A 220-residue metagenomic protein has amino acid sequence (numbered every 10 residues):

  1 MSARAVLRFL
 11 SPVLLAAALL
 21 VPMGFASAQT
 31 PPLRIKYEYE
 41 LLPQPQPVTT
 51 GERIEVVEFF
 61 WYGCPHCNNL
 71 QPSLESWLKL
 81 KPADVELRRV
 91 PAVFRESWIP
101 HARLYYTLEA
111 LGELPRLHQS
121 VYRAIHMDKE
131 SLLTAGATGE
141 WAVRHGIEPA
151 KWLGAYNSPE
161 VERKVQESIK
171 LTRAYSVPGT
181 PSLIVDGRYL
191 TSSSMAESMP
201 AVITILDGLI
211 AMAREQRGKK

Functional and structural regions predicted by a protein language model:
S2-I99, A211-K220: Extracytoplasmic thiol/disulfide redox context detector
A3, R144-K220: C-terminal cap of thioredoxin/glutaredoxin-like
Y62-H66, V93-S97, R123-D128, S158-V161 (+2 more regions): Solvent-exposed loop/turn segments at secondary-structure junctions within structured extracellular/periplasmic domains
Q71-L78, H101-Y105, H118, A135 (+5 more regions): Extracytoplasmic/secreted envelope proteins and their assembly/folding machinery, especially bacterial periplasmic
L80-A142: Structural microenvironment flanking redox-active thiols in thiol-disulfide oxidoreductases
